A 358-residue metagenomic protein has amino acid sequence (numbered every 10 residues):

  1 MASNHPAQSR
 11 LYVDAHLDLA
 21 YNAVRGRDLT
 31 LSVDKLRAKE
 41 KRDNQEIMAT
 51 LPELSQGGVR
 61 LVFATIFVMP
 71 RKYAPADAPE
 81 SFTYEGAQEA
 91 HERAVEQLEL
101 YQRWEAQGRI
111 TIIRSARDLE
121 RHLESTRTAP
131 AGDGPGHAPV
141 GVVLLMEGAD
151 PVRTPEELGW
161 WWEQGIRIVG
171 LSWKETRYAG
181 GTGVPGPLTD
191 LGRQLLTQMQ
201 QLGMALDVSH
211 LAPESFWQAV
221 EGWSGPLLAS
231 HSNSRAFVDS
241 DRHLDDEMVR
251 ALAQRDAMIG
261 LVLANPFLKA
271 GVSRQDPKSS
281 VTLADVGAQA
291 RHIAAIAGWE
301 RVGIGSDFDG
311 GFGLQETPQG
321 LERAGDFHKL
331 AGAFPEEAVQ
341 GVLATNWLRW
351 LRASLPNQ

Functional and structural regions predicted by a protein language model:
M1-D190, D239-Q358: N-terminal hydrophobic targeting/anchoring segments and the immediately downstream early-domain regions of hydrolases
P185-V220, A229-H231: Loop-centered beta-sheet repeat module
M204, G225, A257: A short helix->loop->beta-strand "cap" motif at the edges of active sites that frequently abuts
A212-E214, V220-E221, P226-S240, L244-A253: Acidic, glycine-rich loop-and-beta core segments that form the ion-binding/anion-interacting portion of active sites
